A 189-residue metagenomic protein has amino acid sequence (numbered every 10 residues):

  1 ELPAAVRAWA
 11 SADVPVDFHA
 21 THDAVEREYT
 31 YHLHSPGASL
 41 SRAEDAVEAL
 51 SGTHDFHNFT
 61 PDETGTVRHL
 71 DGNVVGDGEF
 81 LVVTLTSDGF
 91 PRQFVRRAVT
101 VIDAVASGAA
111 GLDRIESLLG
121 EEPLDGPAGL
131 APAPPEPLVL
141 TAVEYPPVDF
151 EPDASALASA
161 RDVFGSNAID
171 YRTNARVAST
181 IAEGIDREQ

Functional and structural regions predicted by a protein language model:
E1-Q189: Structured-RNA-binding interfaces characteristic of tRNA pseudouridine synthases
